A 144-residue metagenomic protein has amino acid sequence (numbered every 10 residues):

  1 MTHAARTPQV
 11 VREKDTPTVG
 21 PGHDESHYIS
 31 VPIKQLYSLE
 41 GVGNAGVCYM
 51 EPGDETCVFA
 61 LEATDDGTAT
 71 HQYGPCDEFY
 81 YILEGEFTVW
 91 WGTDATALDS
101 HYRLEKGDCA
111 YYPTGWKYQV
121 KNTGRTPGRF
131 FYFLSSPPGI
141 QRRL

Functional and structural regions predicted by a protein language model:
M1-V58, A69: A short, N-terminal "cap"/entry segment at the start of jelly-roll beta-barrel domains of the cupin/DSBH fold
T2-K14, D94, K117-L144: Double-stranded beta-helix
Q35, A45-Y49, F79, H101 (+1 more regions): Conserved hydrophobic/aromatic beta-strand scaffold that supports enzyme active sites
V42-N44, C76, P127-G128: A structure-centric signal for secondary-structure junctions around beta-strands
E51-E55, E62-D65, K106-G107, P113-G115: Tight coil/turn sites that cap or link beta-strands
G53, D77, E84-E86, G115-K117 (+1 more regions): A generic structural motif
V58, V89-W90, S100-Y102, Y112 (+1 more regions): Short beta-strand His + acidic residue motifs that chelate non-heme Fe in jelly-roll/DSBH and cupin folds
D65-G67, Y73-K106: A short beta-strand-loop-beta hairpin characteristic of the jelly-roll/cupin
